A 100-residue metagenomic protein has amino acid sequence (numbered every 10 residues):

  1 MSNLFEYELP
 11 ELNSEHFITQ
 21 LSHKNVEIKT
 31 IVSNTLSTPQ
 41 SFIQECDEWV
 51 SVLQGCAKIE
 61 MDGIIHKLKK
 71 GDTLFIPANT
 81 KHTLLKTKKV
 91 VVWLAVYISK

Functional and structural regions predicted by a protein language model:
M1-S41: A short, N-terminal "cap"/entry segment at the start of jelly-roll beta-barrel domains of the cupin/DSBH fold
I18-Q20, S41-F42, W49, I65-H66 (+1 more regions): Short secondary-structure boundary/capping segments
S22-K24, E60-I64, T87: Short strand-coil-strand connectors
Q44-I59: Short, conserved beta-strand element in jelly-roll/cupin
D47, T73-F75, H82-T83: A generic "structured core" feature
G63-A78: Short acidic-glycine-tyrosine-enriched beta hairpin
N79-K100: Ligand-binding loop in jelly-roll beta-barrel domains
